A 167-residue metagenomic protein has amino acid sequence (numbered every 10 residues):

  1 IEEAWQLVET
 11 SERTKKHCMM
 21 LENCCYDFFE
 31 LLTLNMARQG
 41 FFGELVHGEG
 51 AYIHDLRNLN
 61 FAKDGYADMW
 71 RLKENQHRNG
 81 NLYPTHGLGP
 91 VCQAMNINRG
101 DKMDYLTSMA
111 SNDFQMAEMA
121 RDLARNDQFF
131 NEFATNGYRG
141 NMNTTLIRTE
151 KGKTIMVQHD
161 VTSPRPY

Functional and structural regions predicted by a protein language model:
I1-E9: Beta-loop-alpha module in the N-terminal Rossmann-like domain of NAD(P)-dependent dehydrogenases, especially those
E12-M19, C24-G137: Predominantly a Rossmann-like dinucleotide-binding segment in NAD(P)-dependent oxidoreductases
F129-N143, I147-Y167: NAD(P)-dinucleotide binding in Rossmann-like oxidoreductases
